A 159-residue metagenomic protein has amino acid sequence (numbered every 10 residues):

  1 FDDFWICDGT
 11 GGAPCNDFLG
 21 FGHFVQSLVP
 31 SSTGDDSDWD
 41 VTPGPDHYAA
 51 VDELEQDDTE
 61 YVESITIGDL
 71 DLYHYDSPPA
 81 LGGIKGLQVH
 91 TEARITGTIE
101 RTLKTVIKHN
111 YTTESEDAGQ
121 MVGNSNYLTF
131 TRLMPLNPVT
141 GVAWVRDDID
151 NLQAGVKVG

Functional and structural regions predicted by a protein language model:
F1-G159: Disulfide-rich extracellular domains of secreted proteins
